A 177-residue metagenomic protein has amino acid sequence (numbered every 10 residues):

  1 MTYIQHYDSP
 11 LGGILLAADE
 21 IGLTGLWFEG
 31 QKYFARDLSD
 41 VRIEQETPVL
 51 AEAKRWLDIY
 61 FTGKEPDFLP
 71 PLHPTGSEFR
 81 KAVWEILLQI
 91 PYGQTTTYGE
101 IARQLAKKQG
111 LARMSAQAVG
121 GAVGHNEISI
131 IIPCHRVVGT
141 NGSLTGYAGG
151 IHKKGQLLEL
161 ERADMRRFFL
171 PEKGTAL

Functional and structural regions predicted by a protein language model:
M1-T24: DNA-contacting interfaces and partner/effector-binding or oligomerization modules in DNA-centric proteins
Q5-P10, R55, K64-L177: Nucleic acid-binding interface residues in structured DNA/RNA-binding domains, emphasizing the DNA-engaging scaffolds
A18-L69: Compact structured core domains
